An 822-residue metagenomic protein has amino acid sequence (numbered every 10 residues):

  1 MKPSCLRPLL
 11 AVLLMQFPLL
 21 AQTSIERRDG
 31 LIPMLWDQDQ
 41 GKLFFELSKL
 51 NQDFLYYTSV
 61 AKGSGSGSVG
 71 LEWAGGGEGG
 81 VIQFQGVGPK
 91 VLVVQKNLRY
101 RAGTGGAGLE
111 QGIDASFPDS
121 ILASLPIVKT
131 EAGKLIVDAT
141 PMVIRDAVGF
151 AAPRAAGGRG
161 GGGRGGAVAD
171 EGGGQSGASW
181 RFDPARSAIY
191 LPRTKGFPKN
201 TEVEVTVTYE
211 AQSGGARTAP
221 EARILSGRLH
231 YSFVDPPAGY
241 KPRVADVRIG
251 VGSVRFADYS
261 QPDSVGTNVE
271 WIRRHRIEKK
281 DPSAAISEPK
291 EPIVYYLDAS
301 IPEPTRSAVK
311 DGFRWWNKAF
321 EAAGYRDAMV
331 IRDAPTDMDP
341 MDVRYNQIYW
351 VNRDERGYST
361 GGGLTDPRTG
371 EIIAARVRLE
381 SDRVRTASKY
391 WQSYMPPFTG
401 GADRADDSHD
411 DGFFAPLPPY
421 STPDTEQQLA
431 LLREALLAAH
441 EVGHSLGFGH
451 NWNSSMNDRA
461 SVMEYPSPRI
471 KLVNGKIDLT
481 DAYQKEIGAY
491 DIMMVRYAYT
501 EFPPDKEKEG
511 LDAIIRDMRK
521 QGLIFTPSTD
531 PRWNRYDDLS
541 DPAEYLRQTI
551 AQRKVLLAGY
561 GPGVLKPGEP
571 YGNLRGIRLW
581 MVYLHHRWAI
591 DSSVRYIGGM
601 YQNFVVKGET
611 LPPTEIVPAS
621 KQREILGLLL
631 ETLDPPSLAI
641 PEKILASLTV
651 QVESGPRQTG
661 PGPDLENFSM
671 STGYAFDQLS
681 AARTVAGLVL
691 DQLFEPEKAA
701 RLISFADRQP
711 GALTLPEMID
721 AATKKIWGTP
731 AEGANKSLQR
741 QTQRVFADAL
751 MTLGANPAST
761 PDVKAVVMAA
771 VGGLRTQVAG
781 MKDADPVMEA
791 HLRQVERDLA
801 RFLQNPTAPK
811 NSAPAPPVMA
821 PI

Functional and structural regions predicted by a protein language model:
R7-P18: Bacterial N-terminal signal peptides
Q22-I301, A319, D333-T425, E434 (+3 more regions): Auxiliary tRNA-acceptor-end handling modules of aminoacyl-tRNA synthetases
Q52, P302-A328: Zn2+-dependent metallopeptidase catalytic core
T305-G312, A430, E434, A438 (+1 more regions): Stable alpha-helical elements in mature extracytoplasmic
R314-Y325, G443-H444, F448, P468 (+1 more regions): Sec-exported extracytoplasmic/periplasmic mature domains
D333-N352, L432-I487: The catalytic-center signature of Zn2+-dependent metalloproteases
E371-L429, A435-L437, V462-E464, K471 (+2 more regions): Polar, glycine-rich mid-to-C-terminal structural blocks that act as macromolecule-binding/assembly scaffolds
S455-I822: Conserved catalytic/binding loops enriched for acidic/polar residues
